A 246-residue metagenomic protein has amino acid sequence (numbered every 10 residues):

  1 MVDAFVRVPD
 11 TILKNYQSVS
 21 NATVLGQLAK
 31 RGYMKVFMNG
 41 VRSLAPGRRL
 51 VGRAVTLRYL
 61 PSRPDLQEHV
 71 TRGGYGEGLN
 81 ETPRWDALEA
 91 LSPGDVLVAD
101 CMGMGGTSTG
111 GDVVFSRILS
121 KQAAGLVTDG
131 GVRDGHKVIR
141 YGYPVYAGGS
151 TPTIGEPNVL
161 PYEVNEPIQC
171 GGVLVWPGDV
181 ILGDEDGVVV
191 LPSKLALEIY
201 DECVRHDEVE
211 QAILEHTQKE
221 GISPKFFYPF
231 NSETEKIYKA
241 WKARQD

Functional and structural regions predicted by a protein language model:
F5-G78: N-terminal low-complexity or amphipathic/hydrophobic leaders
V8, E220-D246: Acidic/histidine-enriched, glycine/proline-rich intrinsically disordered or flexible terminal extensions
L28, I118, D179-I181: Buried hydrophobic positions in well-ordered alpha/beta secondary-structure cores of metabolic enzymes
V36-N39, V98-D100, L126-G130, A147 (+1 more regions): General beta-strand structural signal in soluble alpha/beta enzymes
S43, E77-A90: Short, charged beta->alpha transition segments
D86-D129: Extracellular/luminal Protease-associated
T128-D129, G135-G183: A contiguous pocket-lining binding segment that forms or flanks enzyme active sites
V180-G221: A hydrophobic, small-residue-rich beta->alpha segment in the mid-to-C-terminal subdomain of diverse proteins
